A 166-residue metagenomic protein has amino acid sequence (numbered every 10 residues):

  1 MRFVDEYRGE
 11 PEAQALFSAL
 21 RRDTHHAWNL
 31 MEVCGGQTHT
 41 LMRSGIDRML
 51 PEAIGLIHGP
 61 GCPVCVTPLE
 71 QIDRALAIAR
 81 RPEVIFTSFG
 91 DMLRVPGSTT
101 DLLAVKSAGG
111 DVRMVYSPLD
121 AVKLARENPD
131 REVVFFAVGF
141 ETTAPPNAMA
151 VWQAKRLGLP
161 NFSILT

Functional and structural regions predicted by a protein language model:
M1-D130, A144, A148-P160, L165: Metallocofactor- and cofactor-centric catalytic cores in central/energy metabolism, strongly enriched
F135: Nuclease catalytic cores that cleave nucleic-acid phosphodiester bonds, predominantly acidic two-metal-ion
